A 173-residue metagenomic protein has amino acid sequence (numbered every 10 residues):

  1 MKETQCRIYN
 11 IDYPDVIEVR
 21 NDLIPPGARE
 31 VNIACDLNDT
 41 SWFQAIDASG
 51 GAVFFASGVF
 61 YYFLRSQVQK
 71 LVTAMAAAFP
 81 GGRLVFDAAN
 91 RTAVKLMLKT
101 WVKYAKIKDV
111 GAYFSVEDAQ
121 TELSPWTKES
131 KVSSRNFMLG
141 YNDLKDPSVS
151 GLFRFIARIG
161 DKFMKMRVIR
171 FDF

Functional and structural regions predicted by a protein language model:
M1-F173: Alpha-helical subdomain
